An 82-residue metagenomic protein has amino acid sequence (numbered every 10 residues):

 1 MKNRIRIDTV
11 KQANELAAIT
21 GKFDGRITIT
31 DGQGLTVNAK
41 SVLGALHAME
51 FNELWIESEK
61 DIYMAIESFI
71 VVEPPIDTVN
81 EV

Functional and structural regions predicted by a protein language model:
K2-R4, E53: Intrinsic-disorder/low-complexity, polar/charged segments enriched in Ser/Thr/Lys/Arg/Asp/Glu/Gln
R4-D31, H47-A48: Compact, glycine-rich, soluble single-domain proteins
T30-E53: Amphipathic, hydrophobic secondary-structure cores in small proteins
M49-V82: C-terminal structural segments of small proteins and small subunits
